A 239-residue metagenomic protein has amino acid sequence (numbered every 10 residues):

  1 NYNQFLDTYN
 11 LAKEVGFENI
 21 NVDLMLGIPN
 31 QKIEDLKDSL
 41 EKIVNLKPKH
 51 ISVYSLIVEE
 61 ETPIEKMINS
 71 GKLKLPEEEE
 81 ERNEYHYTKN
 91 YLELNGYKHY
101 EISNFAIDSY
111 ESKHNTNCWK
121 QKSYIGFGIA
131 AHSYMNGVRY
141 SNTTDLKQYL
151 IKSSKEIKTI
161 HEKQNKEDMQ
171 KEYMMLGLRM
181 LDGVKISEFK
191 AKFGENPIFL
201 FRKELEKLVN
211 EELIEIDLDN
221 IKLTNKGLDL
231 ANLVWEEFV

Functional and structural regions predicted by a protein language model:
N1-E195: C-terminal scaffold of the Radical SAM
N69, N117-C118, L200-E204, E215-I216: Alpha-helix boundary/capping detector
G194-V209: Short amphipathic alpha-helical interaction segments
V209-D219: A short, conserved structural fragment
N220-T224: Minor-groove-contacting beta-hairpin "wing" of winged helix-turn-helix DNA-binding domains
K226-V239: Short, amphipathic alpha-helical interaction segments positioned at domain boundaries
